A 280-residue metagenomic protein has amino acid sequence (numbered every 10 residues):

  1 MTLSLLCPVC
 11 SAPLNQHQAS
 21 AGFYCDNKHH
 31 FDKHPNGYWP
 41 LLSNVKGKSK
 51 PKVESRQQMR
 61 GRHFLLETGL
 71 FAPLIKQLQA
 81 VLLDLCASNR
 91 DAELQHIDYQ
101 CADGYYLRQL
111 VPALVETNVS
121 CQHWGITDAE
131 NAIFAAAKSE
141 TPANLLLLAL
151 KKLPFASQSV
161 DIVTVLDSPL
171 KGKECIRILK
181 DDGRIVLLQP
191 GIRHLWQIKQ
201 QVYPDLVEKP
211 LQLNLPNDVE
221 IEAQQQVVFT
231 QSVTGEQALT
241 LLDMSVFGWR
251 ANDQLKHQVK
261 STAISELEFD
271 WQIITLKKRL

Functional and structural regions predicted by a protein language model:
M1-K50: N-terminal auxiliary segments of SAM/dcSAM-dependent transferases
L3, V228-L280: Conserved Class I S-adenosyl-L-methionine
K48-Q77, V81, L85: Class I SAM-dependent methyltransferase Rossmann-like catalytic core, especially the SAM/SAH-binding loop
D91-D103: Conserved class I S-adenosyl-L-methionine
D103-T117: Conserved SAM-binding loop of SAM-dependent methyltransferases across substrates and taxa, primarily the Class I
T127-E130: Conserved SAM/SAH-binding beta-strand->alpha-helix loop
K151-I162: A short acidic, Gly/Pro-enriched loop at the edge of an enzyme's catalytic core that lines a small-molecule cofactor
D182-H194: Conserved beta-strand signature within the Rossmann-like core of class I S-adenosyl-L-methionine
